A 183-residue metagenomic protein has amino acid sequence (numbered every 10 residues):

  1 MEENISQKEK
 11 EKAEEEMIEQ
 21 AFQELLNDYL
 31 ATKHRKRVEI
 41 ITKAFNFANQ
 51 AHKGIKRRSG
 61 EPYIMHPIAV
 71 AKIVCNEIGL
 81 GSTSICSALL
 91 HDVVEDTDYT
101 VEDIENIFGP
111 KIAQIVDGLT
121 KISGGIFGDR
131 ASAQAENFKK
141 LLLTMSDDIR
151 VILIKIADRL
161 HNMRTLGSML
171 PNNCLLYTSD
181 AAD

Functional and structural regions predicted by a protein language model:
M1-S179: Active-site helical microenvironments for divalent-metal-assisted chemistry
